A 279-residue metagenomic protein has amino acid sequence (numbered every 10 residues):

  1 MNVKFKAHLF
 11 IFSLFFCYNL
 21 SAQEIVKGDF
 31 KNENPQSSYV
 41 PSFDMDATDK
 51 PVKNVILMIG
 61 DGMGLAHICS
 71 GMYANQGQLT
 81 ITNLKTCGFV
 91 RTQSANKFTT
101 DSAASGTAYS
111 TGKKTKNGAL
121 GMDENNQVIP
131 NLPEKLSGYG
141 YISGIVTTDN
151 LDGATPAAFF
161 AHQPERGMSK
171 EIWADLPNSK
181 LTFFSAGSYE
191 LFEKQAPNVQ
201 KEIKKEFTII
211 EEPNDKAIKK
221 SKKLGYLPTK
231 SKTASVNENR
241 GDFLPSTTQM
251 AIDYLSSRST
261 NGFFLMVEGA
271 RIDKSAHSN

Functional and structural regions predicted by a protein language model:
M1-L9: Bacterial N-terminal signal peptides that target proteins for export
L9-C17: Bacterial N-terminal signal peptides
Y18-A22: Sec/Tat signal peptide C-region and signal peptidase I cleavage site
Q23-E193, K201-K216, K223: N-terminal catalytic scaffold of extracellular/periplasmic and nuclease hydrolases that process anionic headgroups
L120, S235-R240: The substrate-binding groove and active-site-proximal loops of carbohydrate-active enzymes, especially glycoside
A154-F159, S231-S235, S259-G262, M266-N279: Active-site His/acidic residue clusters
E165, R240-T248: Phosphate/oxyanion-binding active-site loops and adjacent basic polyanion-contact surfaces
E212, A217-L227, T247-A270: Active-site regions of oxyanion-processing enzymes, predominantly non-cytosolic
